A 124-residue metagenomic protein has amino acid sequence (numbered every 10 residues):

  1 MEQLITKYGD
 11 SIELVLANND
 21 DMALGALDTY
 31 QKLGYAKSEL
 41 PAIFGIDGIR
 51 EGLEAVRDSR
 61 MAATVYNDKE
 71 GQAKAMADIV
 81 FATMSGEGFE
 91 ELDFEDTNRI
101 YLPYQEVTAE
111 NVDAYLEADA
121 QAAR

Functional and structural regions predicted by a protein language model:
M1-E54: Hydrophobic alpha-helical
K7, L33, S59, T83-E87: Generic structural signal for alpha-helix termini and adjacent loop/cap motifs
L16-N19, K69, A73: Amphipathic, non-transmembrane alpha-helical scaffold segments
L40, R60-M61, P103: A generic structural signal for alpha->beta connector loops
D47, D68, E110: Residues at the C-termini of beta-strands that transition into short coil/loop
D58-E70: Short beta-strand elements at the ligand-binding edges of bilobed clamshell
G71-R124: Hinge/cleft segment of the Venus flytrap/periplasmic-binding protein
